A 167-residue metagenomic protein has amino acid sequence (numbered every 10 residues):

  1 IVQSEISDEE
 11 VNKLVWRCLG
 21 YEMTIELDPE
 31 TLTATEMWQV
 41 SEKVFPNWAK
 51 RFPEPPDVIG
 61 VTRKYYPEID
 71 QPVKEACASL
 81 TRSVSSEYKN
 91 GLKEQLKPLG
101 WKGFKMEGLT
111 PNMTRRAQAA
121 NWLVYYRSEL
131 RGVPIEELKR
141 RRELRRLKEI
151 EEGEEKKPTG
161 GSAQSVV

Functional and structural regions predicted by a protein language model:
I1-W48, E143, G160-G161, S165-V166: Calponin-homology-like cytoskeleton-binding modules and closely related N-terminal microtubule-contacting segments
F52-V167: Low-complexity intrinsically disordered segments
